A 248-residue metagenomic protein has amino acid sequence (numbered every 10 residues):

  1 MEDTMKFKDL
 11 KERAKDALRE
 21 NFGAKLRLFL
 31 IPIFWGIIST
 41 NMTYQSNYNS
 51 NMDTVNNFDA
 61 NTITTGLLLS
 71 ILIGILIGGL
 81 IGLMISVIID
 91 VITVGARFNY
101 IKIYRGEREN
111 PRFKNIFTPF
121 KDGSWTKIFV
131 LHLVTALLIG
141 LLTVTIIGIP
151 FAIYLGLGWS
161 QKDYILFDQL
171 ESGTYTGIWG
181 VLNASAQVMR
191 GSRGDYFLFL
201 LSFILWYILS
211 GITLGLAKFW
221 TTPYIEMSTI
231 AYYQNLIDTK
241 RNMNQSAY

Functional and structural regions predicted by a protein language model:
M1-N47, N110-K114, I149-P223, N242-Y248: Nonpolar helix-loop interface/hinge motif
E2-R105: Short, small/hydrophobic-residue-rich motifs at membrane-helix boundaries and re-entrant hairpins of integral membrane
R19-E20, K121-D122, L138, L142 (+2 more regions): Sec-exported extracytoplasmic/periplasmic mature domains
N21, G66, S124-W125, S192: Residue-level recognition of alpha-helix termini/interfacial anchor residues
L69-G82, K114-I139: Alpha-helical membrane-spanning segments of integral membrane proteins, especially the hydrophobic core of TM bundles
L72-E107, G140-T176, Y207-K240: Selective recognition of hydrophobic, aromatic-rich stretches within alpha-helical transmembrane segments of polytopic
